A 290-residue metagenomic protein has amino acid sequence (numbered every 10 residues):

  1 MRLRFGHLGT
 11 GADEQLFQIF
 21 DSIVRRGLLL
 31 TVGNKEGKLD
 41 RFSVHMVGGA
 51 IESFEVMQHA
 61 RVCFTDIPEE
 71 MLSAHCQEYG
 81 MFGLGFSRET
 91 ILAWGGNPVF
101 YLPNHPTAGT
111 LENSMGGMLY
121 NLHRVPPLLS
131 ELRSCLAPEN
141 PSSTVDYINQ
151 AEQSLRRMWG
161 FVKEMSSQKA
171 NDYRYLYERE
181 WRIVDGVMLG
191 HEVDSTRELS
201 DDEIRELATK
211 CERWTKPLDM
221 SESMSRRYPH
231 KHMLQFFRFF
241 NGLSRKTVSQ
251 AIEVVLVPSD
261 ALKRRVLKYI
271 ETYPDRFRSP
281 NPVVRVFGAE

Functional and structural regions predicted by a protein language model:
M1-E290: NAD-dependent ADP-ribosyltransferases
